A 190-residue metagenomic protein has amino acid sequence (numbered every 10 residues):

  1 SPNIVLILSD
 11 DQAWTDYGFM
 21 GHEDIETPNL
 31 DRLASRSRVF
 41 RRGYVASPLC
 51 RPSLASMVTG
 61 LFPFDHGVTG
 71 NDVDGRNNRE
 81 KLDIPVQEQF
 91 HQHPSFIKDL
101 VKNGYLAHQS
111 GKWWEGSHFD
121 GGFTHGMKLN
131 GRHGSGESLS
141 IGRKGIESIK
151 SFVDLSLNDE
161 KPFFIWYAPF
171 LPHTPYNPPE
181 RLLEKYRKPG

Functional and structural regions predicted by a protein language model:
S1-G190: Formylglycine-dependent sulfatase
